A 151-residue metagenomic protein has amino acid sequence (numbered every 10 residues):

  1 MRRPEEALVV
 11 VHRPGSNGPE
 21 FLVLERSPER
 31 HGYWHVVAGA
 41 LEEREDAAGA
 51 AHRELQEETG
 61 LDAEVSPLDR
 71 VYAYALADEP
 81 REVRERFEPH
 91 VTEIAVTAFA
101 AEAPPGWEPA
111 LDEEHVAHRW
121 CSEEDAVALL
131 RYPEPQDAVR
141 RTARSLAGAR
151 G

Functional and structural regions predicted by a protein language model:
M1-F21, A40-E43: Conserved N-terminal beta-strand and adjoining loop/helix that marks the start of the Nudix/MutT-like hydrolase domain
E5-A7, P19, I94-T97, V116: Change "...and in nucleic-acid phosphodiester-cleaving endonucleases..." to "...and in nucleic-acid processing enzymes
V11, E25, A98-E102: Short, well-ordered beta-strand micro-motif
G18-D62: Conserved Nudix-box catalytic region and its N-terminal flanking loop in Nudix hydrolases and closely related
H35, E93, W120: Short aromatic/basic micro-patch
G60-G106: Active-site segment of metal-dependent pyrophosphate-handling enzymes, primarily the Nudix hydrolase catalytic core
T97-V139: NUDIX/MutT-family hydrolases
P133-D137, S145-G151: Short, charged, intrinsically disordered terminal tails
